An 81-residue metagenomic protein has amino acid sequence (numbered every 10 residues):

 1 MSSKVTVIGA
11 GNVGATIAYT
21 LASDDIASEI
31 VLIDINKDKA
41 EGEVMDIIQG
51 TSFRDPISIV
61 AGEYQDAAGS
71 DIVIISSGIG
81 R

Functional and structural regions predicted by a protein language model:
S2-V5: Extreme N-terminal starter segment of soluble prokaryotic enzymes
A10-G11: Glycine-rich Rossmann-fold phosphate-binding loop(s) that bind the pyrophosphate of adenine dinucleotide cofactors
G14-A15: N-terminal Rossmann-fold NAD(P) dinucleotide-binding loop
L21: Aromatic pocket-lining residues of Rossmann-like dinucleotide-binding sites
I33-G69: Conserved N-terminal Rossmann-fold NAD(P) cofactor-binding segment
D71-S76: N-terminal Rossmann-like NAD(P) cofactor-binding module of classical short-chain dehydrogenase/reductase
